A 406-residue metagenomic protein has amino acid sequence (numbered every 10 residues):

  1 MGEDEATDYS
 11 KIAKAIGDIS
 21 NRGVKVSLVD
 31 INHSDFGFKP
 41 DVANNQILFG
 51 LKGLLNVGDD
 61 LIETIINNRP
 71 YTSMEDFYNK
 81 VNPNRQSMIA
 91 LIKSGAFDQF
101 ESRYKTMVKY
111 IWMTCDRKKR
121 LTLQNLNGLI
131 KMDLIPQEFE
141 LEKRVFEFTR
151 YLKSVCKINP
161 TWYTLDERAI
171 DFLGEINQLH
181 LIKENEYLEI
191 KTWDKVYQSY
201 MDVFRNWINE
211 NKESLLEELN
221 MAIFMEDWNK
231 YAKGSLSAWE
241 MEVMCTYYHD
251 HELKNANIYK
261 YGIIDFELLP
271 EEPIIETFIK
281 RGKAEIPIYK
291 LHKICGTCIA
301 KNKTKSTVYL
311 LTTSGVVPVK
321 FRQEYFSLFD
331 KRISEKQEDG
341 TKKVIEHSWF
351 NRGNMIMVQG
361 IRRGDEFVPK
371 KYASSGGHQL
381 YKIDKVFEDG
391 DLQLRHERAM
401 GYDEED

Functional and structural regions predicted by a protein language model:
M1-D406: Noncatalytic, beta-rich nucleic-acid-contacting surfaces in large DNA/RNA-processing enzymes
